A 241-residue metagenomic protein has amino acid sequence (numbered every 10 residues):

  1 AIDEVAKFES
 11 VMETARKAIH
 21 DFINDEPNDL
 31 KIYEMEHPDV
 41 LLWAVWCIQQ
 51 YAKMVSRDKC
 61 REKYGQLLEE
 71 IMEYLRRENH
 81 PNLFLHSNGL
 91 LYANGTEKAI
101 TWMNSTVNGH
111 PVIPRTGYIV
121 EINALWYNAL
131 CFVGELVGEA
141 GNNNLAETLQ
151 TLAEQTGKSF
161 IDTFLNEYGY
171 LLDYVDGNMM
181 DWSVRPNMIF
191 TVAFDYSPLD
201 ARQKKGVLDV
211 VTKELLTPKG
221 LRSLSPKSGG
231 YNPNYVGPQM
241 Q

Functional and structural regions predicted by a protein language model:
A1-N94, I119-N123, Y127: Aromatic-rich carbohydrate-recognition surfaces in CAZymes
I2, I48, L68, L130-V133 (+3 more regions): Hydrophobic core/packing positions within alpha-helical solenoid repeats
E4-F8, M54-R57, G138-E139, V184 (+1 more regions): Alpha-helix C-terminal capping/termination sites
S10-E34, R77-Y118, Q155-Q241: Extended glycan-interaction surfaces of carbohydrate-active proteins
P38-D39, A44-W46, A153, F160 (+1 more regions): N-terminal start-of-domain structural block
Q50, E70, Y74, L125 (+4 more regions): Alpha-helical scaffold segments in soluble metabolic enzymes
Y51-K63, L130-L149, R202: Inter-helical turn/loop segments and adjacent helix faces that build the functional surface of alpha-helical bundle
E70, L125-N128, T148-Q155: A non-catalytic, amphipathic alpha-helix used as a structural packing/dimerization or gating element in enzyme scaffolds
